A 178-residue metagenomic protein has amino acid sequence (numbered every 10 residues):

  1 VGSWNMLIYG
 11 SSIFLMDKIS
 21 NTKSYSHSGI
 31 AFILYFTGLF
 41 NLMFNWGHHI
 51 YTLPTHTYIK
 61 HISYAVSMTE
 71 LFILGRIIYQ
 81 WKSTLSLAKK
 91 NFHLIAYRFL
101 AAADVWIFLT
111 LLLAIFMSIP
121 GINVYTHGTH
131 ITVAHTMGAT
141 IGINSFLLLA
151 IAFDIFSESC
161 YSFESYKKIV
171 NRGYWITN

Functional and structural regions predicted by a protein language model:
V1-I19, H27-H49, S63-S83, Y97-P120 (+2 more regions): Hydrophobic cores of alpha-helical transmembrane segments in multi-pass integral membrane proteins
I19-K23, P54, L85, N123 (+1 more regions): Membrane-interface elements of multi-pass transporters and channels
S26-H27, H56, L94: Helix N-terminus capping/helix-initiation residues
P54-V66, T126-A134: Non-cytosolic membrane-interface motifs at loop->transmembrane helix junctions
S86-A96: Histidine/acidic residue-rich metal-binding segments in metalloenzymes
K89, S118, I122-Y125: Interhelical loop segments of eukaryotic multi-pass membrane proteins
L100, V124-H127: Short hydrophobic/aromatic-rich motifs at helix boundaries and adjacent loops
